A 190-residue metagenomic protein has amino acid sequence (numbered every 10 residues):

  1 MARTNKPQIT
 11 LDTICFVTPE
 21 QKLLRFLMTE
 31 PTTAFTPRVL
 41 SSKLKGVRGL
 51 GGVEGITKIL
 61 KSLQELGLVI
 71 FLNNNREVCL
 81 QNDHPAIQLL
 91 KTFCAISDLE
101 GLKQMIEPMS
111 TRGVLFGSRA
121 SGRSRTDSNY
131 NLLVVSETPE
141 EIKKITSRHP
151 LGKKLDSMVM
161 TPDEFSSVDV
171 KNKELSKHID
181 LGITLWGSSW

Functional and structural regions predicted by a protein language model:
A2-R112, A120-D127, V135-W190: Catalytic core of pol beta-like nucleotidyltransferases
